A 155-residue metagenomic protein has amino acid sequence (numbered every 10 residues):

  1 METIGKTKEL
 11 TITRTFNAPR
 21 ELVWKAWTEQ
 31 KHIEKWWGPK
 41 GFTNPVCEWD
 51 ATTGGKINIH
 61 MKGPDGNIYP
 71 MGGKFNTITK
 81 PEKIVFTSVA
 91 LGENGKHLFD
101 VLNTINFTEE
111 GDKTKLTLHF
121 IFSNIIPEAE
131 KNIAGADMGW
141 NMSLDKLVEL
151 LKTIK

Functional and structural regions predicted by a protein language model:
M1-T43: Hydrophobic ligand-binding cavity/cleft-lining segments
T11, L22, N58, K83-V85 (+1 more regions): General beta-strand recognition
A18-K35, K74-P81, G139-M142, K146: K/E-rich alpha-helical interaction surfaces of small helical-bundle regulatory domains
A18-P19, L102-N103, K131-G135: Alpha-helical scaffold segments that form or flank carboxylate-/histidine-based iron centers
E34, E48, T53, P64-K113 (+2 more regions): Hydrophobic-ligand binding "helix-grip"
P39-I59: A solvent-exposed, acidic/Ser-Thr-rich amphipathic alpha-helical stretch
G63, H97, E128-N132: Short, solvent-exposed loop/turn segments at secondary-structure boundaries
K115, F122-K155: A conserved amphipathic terminal alpha-helix motif
